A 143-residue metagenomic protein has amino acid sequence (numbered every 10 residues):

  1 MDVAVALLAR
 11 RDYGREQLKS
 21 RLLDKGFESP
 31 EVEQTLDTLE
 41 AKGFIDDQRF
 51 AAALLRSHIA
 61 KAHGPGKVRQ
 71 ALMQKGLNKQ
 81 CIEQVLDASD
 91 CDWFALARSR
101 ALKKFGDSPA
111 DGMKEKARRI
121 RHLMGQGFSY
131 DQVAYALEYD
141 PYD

Functional and structural regions predicted by a protein language model:
M1-D143: An alpha-helical, amphipathic repeat domain used for nucleic-acid recognition, typified by the mTERF helical solenoid
